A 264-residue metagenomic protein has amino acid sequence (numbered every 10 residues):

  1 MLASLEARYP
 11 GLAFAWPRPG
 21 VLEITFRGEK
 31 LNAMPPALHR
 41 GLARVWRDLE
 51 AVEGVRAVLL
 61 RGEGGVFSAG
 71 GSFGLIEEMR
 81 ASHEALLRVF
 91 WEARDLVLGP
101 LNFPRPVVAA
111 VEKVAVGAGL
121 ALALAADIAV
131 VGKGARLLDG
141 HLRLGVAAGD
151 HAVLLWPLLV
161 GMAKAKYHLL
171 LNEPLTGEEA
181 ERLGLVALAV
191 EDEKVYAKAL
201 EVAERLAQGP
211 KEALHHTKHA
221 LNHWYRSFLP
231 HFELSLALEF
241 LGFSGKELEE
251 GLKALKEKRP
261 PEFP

Functional and structural regions predicted by a protein language model:
M1-E63, L98: Conserved CoA-thioester-binding segment of acyl-CoA-metabolizing enzymes
I24, L42, L60, S72 (+6 more regions): Terminal peptide-recognition signature
L38-L42, V89-E92, V195, S235: Hydrophobic alpha-helical membrane-association signature
G62-L96, A115: Glycine- (often His-adjacent) and acidic-residue-rich active-site loop that binds/positions the CoA thioester
L98-E212, A237-F240, G245, E250-K253 (+1 more regions): Crotonase-fold acyl-CoA enzyme core
L221-S227: Short, charged, surface-exposed hinge/linker loops at domain edges that act as mobile lids or interdomain connectors
Y225, P260-P264: Short C-terminal tail/terminal secondary-structure segment of NAD(P)H-dependent dehydrogenase/reductase domains
